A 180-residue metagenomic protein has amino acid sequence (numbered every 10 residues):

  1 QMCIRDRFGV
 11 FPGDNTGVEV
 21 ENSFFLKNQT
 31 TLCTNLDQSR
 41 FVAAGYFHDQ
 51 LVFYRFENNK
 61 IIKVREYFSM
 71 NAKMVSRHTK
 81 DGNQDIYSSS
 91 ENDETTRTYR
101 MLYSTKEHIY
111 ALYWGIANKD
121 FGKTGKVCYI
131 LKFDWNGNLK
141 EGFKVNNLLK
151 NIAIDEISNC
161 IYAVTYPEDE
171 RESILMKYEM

Functional and structural regions predicted by a protein language model:
M2-I4: Short, small-residue-biased leader/transition segments that mark boundaries at the very start of proteins
D6-G9, D14-N22, N83-E91, N138-F143: A short beta-strand motif characteristic of beta-propeller blades
S23-S39, A44, E94-T105, A153-I157: Structural signature of eukaryotic scaffold interfaces centered on beta-propeller domains
F56-N59, D134-N136, E179-M180: Short loop/turn segments that connect beta-strands within beta-propeller blades
K60-L102: Flexible internal linker/loop segments at domain or repeat junctions
M70-N83, W135-E156: Conserved blade-ending motifs and adjacent loop-strand segments that build the rim/top face of beta-propeller domains
N92-K132: Loop/turn-rich, solvent-exposed surfaces of beta-rich toroidal or solenoidal domains
N159-M180: Blade-level signature of beta-propeller repeat domains, shared across WD40, Kelch, NHL, RCC1 and BNR/Asp-box propellers
